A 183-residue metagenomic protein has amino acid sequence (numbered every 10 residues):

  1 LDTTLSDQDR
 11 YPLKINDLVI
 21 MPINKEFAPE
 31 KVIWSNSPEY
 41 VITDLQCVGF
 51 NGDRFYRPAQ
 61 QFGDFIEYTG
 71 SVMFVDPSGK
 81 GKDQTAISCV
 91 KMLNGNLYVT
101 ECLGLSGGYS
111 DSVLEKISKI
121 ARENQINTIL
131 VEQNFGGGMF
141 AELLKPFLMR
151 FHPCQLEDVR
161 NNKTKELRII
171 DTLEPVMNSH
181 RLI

Functional and structural regions predicted by a protein language model:
L1-R160, L182-I183: RNase H-like, metal-dependent nuclease domains and their acidic two-metal-ion catalytic environment used
R150-N178: Conserved beta-strand -> loop -> alpha-helix junction used to position metal-binding or nucleic-acid-contacting
